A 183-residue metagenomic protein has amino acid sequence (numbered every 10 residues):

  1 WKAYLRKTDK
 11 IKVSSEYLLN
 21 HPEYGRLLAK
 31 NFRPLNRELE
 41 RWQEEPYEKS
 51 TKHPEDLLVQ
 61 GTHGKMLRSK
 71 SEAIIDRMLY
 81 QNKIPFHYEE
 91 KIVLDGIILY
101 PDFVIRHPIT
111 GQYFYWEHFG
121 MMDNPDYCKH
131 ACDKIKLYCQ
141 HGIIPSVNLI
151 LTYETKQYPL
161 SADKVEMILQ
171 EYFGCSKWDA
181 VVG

Functional and structural regions predicted by a protein language model:
W1-S14: Long, non-membrane, amphipathic alpha-helices that form coiled-coils
K12-H87: Solvent-exposed, charged helical/coil patches that constitute nucleic-acid or partner-interaction surfaces
P22-E23, Q140-G183: Basic, glycine-rich
K65-L67, M78-Y80, I84-T110: Active-site metal-binding core of divalent-cation-utilizing nuclease and nuclease-like domains
K70-A73, C132, K136: Residue-level marker for well-ordered alpha-helical positions
R77, K136, Q140: Surface-exposed charge patches
I92-I98, P125, T155-L160: Acidic-and-aromatic substrate-binding clefts and catalytic sites of carbohydrate-active enzymes
Y100, V104-K134: Short beta-strand-loop-alpha-helix junction that forms the active-site gateway of nucleic-acid-processing nucleases
